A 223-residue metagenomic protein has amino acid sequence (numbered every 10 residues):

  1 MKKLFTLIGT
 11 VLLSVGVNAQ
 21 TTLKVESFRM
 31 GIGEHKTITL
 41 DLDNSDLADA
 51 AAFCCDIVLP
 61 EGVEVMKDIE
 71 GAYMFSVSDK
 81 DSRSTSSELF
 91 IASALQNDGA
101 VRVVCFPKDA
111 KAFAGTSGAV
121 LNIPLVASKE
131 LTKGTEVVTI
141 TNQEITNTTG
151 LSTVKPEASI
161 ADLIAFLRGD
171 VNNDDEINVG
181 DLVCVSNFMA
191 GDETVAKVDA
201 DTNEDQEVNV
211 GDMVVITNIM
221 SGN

Functional and structural regions predicted by a protein language model:
K2-T10: Sec-dependent signal peptide recognition, specifically the positively charged N-region followed immediately by
T6, S14, P60, S128 (+2 more regions): Residue-level marker of positions within ordered structural domains that often coincide with functionally constrained
T10-N18: Hydrophobic h-region of N-terminal signal peptides that target proteins for export in Gram-negative bacteria
N18-G169: Acidic, low-complexity intrinsically disordered segments
I160-N223: Cellulosome-associated attachment modules in secreted, modular CAZymes
